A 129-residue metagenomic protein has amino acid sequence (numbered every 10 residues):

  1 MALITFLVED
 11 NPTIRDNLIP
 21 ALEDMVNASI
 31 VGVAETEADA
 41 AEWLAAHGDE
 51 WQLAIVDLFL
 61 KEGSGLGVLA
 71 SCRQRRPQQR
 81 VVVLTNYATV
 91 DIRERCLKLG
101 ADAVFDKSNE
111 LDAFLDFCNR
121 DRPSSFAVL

Functional and structural regions predicted by a protein language model:
E9: Conserved acidic carboxylate
P12-V33: Two-component/phosphorelay signaling modules centered on CheY-like receiver
V33-L53: Acidic, metal-coordinating helix/loop segments flanking the phosphotransfer/catalytic sites of two-component signaling
T36, S64-G67: Acidic catalytic/metal-coordinating carboxylates
D57-L58: Active-site residues of response regulator receiver
L66-P77: Short amphipathic alpha-helix used as the core "switch/output" element in two-component signaling
A88-F105, N109: Alpha4 helix (beta4-alpha4-beta5 surface) of REC/receiver domains from two-component response regulators
